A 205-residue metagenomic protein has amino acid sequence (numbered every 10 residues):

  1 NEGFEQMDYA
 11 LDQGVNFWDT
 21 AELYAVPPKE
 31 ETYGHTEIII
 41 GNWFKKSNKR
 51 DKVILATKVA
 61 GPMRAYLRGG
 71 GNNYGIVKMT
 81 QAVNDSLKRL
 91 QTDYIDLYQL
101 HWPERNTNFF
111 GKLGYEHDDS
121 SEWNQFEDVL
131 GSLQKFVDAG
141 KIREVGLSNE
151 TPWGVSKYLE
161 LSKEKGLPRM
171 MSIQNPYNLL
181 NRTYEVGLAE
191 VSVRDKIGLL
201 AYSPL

Functional and structural regions predicted by a protein language model:
N1, A65-T80, E116-N124: Active-site mouth loops of central-metabolism enzymes
N1, V53-G70, Q99, E104-L113: N-terminal small/glycine-rich loop or linker at the start of catalytic domains across soluble metabolic enzymes
N1-K58, V77-T80, D93, S132 (+1 more regions): N-terminal binding-site loop/beta-alpha segment at the start of enzyme catalytic domains that lines or forms
G3, A10, W18, I40 (+7 more regions): Conserved, mostly hydrophobic/aromatic
I39-F44, V83-L87, L133, V155-K163: Short, well-ordered amphipathic alpha-helices
R50-V53, D93-L97, R143-E144, P168-M171: Short acidic capping loops at alpha-helix termini that bridge into adjacent secondary structure
K78-Q99: CE4/NodB-like, metal-dependent polysaccharide N-deacetylase domain that modifies extracellular/periplasmic N-acetylated
P103-L205: Beta/alpha (TIM)-barrel catalytic core signal, keyed to glycine-rich beta->alpha loops juxtaposed to Asp/Glu that bind
